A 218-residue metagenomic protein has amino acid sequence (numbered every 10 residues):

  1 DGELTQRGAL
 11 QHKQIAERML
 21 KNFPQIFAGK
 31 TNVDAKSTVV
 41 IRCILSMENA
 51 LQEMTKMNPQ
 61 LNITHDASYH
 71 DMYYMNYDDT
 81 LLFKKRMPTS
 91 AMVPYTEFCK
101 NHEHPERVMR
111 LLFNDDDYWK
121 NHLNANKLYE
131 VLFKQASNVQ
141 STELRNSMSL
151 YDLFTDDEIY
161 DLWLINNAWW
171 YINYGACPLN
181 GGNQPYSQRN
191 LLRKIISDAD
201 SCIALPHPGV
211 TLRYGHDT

Functional and structural regions predicted by a protein language model:
D1-D34, T38-T218: Signature for phosphate-centric chemistry
